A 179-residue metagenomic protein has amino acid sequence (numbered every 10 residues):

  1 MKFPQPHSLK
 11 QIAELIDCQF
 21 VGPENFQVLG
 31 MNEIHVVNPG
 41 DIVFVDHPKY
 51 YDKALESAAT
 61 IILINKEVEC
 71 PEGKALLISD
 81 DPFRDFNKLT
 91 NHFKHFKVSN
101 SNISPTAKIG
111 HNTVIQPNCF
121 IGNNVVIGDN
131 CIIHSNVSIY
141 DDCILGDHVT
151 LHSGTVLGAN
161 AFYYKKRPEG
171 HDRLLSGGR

Functional and structural regions predicted by a protein language model:
M1-N100, H148, G154-T155, A159-R173: Terminal amphipathic alpha-helical/low-complexity segments used for targeting or macromolecular assembly
F44, K97-R179: Structural signal for interior beta-strand "rungs" in well-ordered beta-sheet cores of soluble enzyme domains
